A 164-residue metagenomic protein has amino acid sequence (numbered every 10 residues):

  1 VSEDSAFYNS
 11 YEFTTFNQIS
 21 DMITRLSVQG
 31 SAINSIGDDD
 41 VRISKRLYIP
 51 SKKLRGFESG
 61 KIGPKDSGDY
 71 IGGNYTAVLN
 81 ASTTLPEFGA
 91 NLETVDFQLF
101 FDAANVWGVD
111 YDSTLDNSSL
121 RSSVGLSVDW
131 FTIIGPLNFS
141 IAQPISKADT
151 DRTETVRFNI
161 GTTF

Functional and structural regions predicted by a protein language model:
V1-V95, L99-A103, W107-V109, T150 (+1 more regions): C-terminal outer-membrane beta-barrel translocator/porin domains of Gram-negative envelope proteins and their
T15-N17, T83-L85, W130-T132, I141-Q143 (+1 more regions): Residue-level signature of outer-membrane beta-barrel architecture
V41, R121, S140-A142, R152-V156: Short beta-alpha connecting loops at secondary-structure transitions that line or flank enzyme active sites
Q98-F100, P136-A142: Conserved active-site loop/cleft motifs that coordinate metal ions or position small ligands
G108-L120: Small/polar, glycine/serine/threonine/aspartate-rich low-complexity segments that form flexible
T114-N117, I145-D151: Short proline/glycine-enriched turn/loop segments at secondary-structure junctions
N117-V124, V128-T132: Strand-loop-strand
V128-G135, T153-F164: Outer-membrane beta-barrel "beta-signal"
